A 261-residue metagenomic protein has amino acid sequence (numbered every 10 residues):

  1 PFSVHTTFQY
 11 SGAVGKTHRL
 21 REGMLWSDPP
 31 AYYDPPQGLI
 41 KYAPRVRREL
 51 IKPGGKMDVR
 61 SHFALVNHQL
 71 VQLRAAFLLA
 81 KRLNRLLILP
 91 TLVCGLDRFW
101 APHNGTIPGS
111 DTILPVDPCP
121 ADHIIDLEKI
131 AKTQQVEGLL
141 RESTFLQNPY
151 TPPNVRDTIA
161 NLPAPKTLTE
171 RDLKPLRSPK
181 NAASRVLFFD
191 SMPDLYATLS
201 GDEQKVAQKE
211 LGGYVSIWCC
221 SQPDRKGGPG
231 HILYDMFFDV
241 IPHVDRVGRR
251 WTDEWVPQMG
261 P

Functional and structural regions predicted by a protein language model:
F2-G38: C-terminal catalytic/acceptor-binding lobe
F8-Y10, I40-P261: Secretory-pathway glycan-assembly enzymes, especially type II membrane glycosyltransferases that use nucleotide-sugar
